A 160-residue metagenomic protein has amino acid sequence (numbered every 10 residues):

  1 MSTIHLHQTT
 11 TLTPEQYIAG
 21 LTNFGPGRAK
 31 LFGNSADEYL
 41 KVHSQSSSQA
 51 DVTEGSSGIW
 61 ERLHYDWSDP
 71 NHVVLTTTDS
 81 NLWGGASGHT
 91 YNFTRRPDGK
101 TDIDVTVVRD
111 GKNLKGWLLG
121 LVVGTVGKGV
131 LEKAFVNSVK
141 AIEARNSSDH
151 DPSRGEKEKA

Functional and structural regions predicted by a protein language model:
M1-S47: Hydrophobic ligand-binding cavity/cleft-lining segments
T3-H5, G58-L63, G84-T90: Short, surface-exposed coil-to-beta transition loops
T11-E15, Q45, D66-N71, N92-D102: A short, structured loop/turn motif at beta-sheet edges
Y17-L21, Y65, L75, I103-V105: Hydrophobic pocket/interface hotspot
E38-L82, N137-P152: Glycine-rich portal/gate segments that line the openings of hydrophobic small-molecule binding cavities
T78-K133: Beta-strand/loop substructures that line and gate deep hydrophobic ligand-binding cavities in soluble
S153-A160: Amphipathic/hydrophobic helical signal segments and adjacent flexible N-terminal regions that mediate secretion
